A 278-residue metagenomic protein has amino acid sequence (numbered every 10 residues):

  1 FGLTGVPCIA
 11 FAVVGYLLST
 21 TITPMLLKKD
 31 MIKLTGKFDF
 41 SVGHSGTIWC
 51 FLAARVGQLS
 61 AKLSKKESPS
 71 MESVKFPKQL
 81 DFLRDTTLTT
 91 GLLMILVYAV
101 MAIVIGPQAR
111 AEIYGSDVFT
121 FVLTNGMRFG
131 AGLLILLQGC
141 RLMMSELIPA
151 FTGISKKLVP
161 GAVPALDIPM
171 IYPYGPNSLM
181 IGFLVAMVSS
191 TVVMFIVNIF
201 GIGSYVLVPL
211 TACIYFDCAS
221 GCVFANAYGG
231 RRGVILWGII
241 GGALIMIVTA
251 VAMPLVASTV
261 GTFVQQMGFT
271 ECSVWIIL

Functional and structural regions predicted by a protein language model:
F1, L93-E112, S190-G203, C218 (+2 more regions): Juxtamembrane "helix exit" motif at the C-terminal ends of alpha-helical transmembrane segments in multi-pass membrane
F1-P149, L158, A162-A165, A257-L278: Signature of multi-pass transmembrane helix bundles
P7-Y16, F38, V42, D117 (+8 more regions): Alpha-helical transmembrane segments of multi-pass membrane proteins, especially transporters and channels
R84-L88, P173-F183, L278: Hydrophobic alpha-helical transmembrane segments
P107-T120, Y205-L278: Transmembrane alpha-helical segments and their short flanking loops that form helix-hairpins/helix-helix interfaces
G153-G161, I199-V208: Cytoplasmic juxtamembrane regions at transmembrane-helix boundaries
S155-I168, F183-F195, C213: Hydrophobic, membrane-facing alpha-helical anchors
A165-N177, T191-S204: Short juxtamembrane and helix-loop transition motifs at transmembrane-helix boundaries in membrane proteins
